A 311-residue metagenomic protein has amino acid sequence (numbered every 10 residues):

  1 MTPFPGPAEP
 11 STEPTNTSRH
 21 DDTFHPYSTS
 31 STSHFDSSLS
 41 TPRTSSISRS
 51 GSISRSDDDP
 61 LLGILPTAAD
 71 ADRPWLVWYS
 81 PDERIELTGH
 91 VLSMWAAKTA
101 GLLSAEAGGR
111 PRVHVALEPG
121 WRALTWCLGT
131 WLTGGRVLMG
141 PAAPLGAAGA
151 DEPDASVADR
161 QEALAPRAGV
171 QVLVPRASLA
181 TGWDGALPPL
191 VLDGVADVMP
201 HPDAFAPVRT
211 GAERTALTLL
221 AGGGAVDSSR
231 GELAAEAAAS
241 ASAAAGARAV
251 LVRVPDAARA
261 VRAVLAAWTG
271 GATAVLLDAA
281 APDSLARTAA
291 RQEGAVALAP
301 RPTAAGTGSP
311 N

Functional and structural regions predicted by a protein language model:
M1-E9, S56-D58, V77-I85, V91-W95 (+1 more regions): Long terminal accessory regions outside catalytic cores
F4-D57, A143-Q161, P166, A305-P310: Intrinsically disordered, low-complexity terminal tails and inter-domain linkers enriched for S/T/G/P/D/E
P5, R55-W75, A206-A212: A short N-terminal helical cap/helix-turn-helix that marks the beginning of AMP-binding/adenylate-forming
W75-A107, T210-A245, R287, P300: Conserved AMP-binding/adenylate-forming core of the ANL superfamily
K98-T99, G129, D159: Active-site and donor-binding regions of nucleotide-sugar-utilizing enzymes
L102-G140, A243-A272, L276: Conserved AMP-binding/adenylate-forming
L138-V191, A238-A249, A280-P310: Conserved ATP-dependent adenylate/AMP-binding module captured primarily in the ANL superfamily
R167-E232: Surface-exposed beta-loop interaction hotspot
